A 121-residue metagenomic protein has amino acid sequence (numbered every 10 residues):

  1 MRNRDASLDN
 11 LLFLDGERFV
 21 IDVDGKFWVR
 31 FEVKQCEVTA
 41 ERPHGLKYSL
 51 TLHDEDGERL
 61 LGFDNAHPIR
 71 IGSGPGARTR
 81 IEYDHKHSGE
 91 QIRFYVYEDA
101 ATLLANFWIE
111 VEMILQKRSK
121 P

Functional and structural regions predicted by a protein language model:
R2-R80: The feature represents the first ordered module of a protein
H85, E90-P121: Short, compact, well-ordered microdomains
